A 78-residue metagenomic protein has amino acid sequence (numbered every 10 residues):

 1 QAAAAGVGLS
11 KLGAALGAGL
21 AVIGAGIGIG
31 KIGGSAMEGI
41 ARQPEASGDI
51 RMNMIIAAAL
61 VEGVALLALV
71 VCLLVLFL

Functional and structural regions predicted by a protein language model:
Q1-F77: Hydrophobic alpha-helical membrane-interaction elements
